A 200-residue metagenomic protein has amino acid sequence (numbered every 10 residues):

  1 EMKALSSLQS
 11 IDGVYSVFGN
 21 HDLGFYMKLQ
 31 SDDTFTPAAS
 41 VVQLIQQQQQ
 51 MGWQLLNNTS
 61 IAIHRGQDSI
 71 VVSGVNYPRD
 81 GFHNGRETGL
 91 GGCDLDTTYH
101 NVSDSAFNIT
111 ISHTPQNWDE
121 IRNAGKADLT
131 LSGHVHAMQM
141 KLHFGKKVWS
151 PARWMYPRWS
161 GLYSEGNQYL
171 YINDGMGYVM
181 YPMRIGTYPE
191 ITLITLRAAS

Functional and structural regions predicted by a protein language model:
E1-H64: Core catalytic region of metal-dependent phosphoesterases/phosphodiesterases, especially metallo-beta-lactamase-like
L5-I11, V102-D104, N123-G125: Short, conserved loop/helix-junction motifs that constitute active-site signature segments in enzyme catalytic cores
Y15-S16, I109, P115-T192: Conserved beta-sheet core of the metallophosphoesterase superfamily
N20-D22, T59-S60, V75-P78, T114 (+2 more regions): Active-site metal-binding loops of divalent metal-dependent hydrolases
G24-A39, D80-L90, F144-M155, V179-G186: Acidic/histidine-rich helix-loop elements that form or flank divalent-metal/phosphate-binding sites at the catalytic
W53-Q54, S60-G74, S103-D104, S164-Y169 (+1 more regions): Beta-strand-turn-beta hairpins that frame and shape the catalytic cleft of phosphate-ester-processing enzymes
R65, I70-S112: Catalytic-adjacent loop/helix segments of enzymes that bind and process anionic phosphate/sulfate esters
I194-S200: Short beta-strand-to-coil "C-cap" segments at the C-terminal boundary of structured domains/repeats, marking
